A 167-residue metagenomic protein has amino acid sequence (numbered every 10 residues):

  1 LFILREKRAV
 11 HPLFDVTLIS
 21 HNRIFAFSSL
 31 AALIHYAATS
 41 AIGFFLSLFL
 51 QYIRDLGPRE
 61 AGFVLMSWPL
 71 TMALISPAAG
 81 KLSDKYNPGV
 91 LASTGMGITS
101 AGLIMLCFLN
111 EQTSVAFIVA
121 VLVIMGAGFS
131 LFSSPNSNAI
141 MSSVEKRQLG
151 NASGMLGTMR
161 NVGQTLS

Functional and structural regions predicted by a protein language model:
L1-R8: C-terminal membrane-cytosol helix-exit motif in multi-pass small-molecule transporters
F2, A61-F63, M155: Generic low-polarity alpha-helical segments
L4, I104-F108, T165: Membrane-embedded alpha-helical segments of multi-pass transporters/permeases
H11-R147, N151: Transmembrane core module of solute transporters
Q148-S167: A late C-terminal transmembrane helix in Major Facilitator Superfamily
